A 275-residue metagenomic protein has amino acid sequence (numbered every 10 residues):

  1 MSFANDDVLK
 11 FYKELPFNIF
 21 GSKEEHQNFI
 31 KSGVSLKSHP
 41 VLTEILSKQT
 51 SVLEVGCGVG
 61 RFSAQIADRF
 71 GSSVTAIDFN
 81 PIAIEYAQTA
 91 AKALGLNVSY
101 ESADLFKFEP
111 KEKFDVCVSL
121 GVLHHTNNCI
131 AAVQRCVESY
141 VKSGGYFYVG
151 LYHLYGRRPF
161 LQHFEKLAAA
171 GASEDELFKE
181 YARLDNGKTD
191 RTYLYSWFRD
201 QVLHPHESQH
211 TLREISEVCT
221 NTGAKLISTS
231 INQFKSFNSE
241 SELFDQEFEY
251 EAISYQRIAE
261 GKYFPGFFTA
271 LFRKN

Functional and structural regions predicted by a protein language model:
E24-K48: Conserved alpha-helix/loop element of class I SAM-dependent methyltransferases that forms part of the SAM/SAH-binding
V59-F70: Conserved SAM-binding loop of SAM-dependent methyltransferases across substrates and taxa, primarily the Class I
N80: Conserved SAM/SAH-binding beta-strand->alpha-helix loop
L94-L105: Conserved SAM-binding strand-loop segment of SAM-dependent methyltransferases
E109-V116: A short acidic, Gly/Pro-enriched loop at the edge of an enzyme's catalytic core that lines a small-molecule cofactor
A131-S143: A short glycine-rich, Lys/Arg-flanked "PGG" loop and its adjoining helix->strand segment in the class I
Y146-Y181: Conserved class I S-adenosyl-L-methionine
Q162, A172-E240: Substrate-binding/catalytic lobe of Class I Rossmann-like enzymes that use SAM or dcSAM, i.e., the mid-to-C-terminal
